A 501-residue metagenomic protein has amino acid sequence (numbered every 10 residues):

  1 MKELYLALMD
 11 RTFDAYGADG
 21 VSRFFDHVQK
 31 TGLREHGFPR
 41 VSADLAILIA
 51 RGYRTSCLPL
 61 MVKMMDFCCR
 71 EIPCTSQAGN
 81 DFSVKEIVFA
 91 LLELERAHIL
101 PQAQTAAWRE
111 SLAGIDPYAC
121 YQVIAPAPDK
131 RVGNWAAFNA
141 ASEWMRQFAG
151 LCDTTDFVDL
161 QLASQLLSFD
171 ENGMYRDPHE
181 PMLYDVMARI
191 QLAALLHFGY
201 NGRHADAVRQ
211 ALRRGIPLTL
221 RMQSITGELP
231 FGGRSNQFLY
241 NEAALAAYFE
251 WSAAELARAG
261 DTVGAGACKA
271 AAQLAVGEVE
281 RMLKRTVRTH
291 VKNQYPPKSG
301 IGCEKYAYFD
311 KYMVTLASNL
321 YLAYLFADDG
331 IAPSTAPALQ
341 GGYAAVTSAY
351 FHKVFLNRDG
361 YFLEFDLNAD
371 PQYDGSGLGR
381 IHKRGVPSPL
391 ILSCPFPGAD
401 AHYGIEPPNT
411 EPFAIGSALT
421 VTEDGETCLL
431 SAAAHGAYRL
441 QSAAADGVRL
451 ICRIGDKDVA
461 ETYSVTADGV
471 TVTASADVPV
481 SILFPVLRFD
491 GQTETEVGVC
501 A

Functional and structural regions predicted by a protein language model:
M1-G17: An edge-strand/N-cap motif at the start of beta-rich repeat modules
F13, S22, V28-A211, Q223-Y248: Aromatic-lined, polymer-binding surfaces characteristic of secreted/periplasmic polysaccharide-degrading enzymes
L112-I115, L212-T219, A271-V279, L283: Short amphipathic alpha-helical coiled-coil/interface segments
S142-M145, Q191, L218, T315-L322: Amphipathic alpha-helical segments that form well-ordered structural scaffolds and often line/cohere around active
I225-Q492: Extended polysaccharide-engagement surfaces of secreted carbohydrate-active enzymes
E496-G498: Short helix-loop boundary/capping segments
A501: Trp/Gly-enriched beta-strand surface patches
